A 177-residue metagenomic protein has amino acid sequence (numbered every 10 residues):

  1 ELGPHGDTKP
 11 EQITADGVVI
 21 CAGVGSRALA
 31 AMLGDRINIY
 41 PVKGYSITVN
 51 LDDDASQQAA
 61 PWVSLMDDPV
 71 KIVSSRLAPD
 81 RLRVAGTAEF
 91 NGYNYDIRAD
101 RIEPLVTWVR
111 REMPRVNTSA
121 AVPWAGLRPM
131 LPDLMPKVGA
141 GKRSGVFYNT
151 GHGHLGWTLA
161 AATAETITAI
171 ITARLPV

Functional and structural regions predicted by a protein language model:
E1-P4, G151: Short beta-strand segments that buttress and anchor functional surface loops
G3-E11: A structured beta-alpha segment of the ubiquitous adenosine-cofactor-binding alpha/beta core
H5-G6, A78, A162: Short, ordered coil/turn segments that flank beta-strands lining enzyme active or ligand-binding pockets
P10-I13, G17-K142: Active-site substrate-recognition segment that forms the wall of the catalytic cavity or substrate channel
L51, K137-V177: C-terminal lid/capping helical subdomain adjacent to the catalytic/cofactor pocket in oxidative enzymes
